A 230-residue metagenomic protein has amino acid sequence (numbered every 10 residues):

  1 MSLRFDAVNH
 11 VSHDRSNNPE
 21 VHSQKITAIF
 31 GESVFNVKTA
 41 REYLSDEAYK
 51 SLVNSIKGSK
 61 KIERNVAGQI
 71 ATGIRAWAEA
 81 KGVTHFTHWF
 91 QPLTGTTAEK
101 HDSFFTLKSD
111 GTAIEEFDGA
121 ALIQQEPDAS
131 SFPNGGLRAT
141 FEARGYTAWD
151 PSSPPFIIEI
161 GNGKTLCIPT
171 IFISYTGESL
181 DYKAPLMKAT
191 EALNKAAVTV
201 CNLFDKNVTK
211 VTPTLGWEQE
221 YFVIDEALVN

Functional and structural regions predicted by a protein language model:
S2-D14, N36, I56-G68, E191-E218 (+1 more regions): Short, charge-rich amphipathic segments
S2-H13, N17-H22, T140-A148, P154-P155 (+1 more regions): N-terminal hydrophobic targeting/anchoring segments and the immediately downstream early-domain regions of hydrolases
H13-D118, I123-F141: Histidine/acidic residue-rich metal-binding segments in metalloenzymes
R144-N230: Glycine-rich, acidic/polar active-site loops that bind/position phosphate-bearing ligands
